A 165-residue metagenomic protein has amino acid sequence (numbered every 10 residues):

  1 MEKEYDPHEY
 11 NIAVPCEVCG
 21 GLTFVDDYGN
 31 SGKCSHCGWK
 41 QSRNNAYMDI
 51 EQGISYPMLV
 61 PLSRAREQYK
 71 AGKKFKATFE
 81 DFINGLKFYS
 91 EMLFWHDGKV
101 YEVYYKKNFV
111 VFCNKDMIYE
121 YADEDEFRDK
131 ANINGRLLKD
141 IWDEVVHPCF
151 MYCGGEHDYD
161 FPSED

Functional and structural regions predicted by a protein language model:
M1-H8, A46-F79: Short, intrinsically disordered terminal segments enriched in charged and Pro/Gly residues
M1-P7, E17-V25: Short, intrinsically disordered, charge-biased short linear motifs at domain edges
A13-V14, S31: Residues immediately within or flanking Cys/His clusters that coordinate Zn2+ in small zinc-binding modules
C16-C19, C34-C37: Short cysteine-rich clusters marking metal-coordination/redox-active sites
T23-F24, G38-Q41: Cys/His-rich microdomains that often coordinate metals
D27-K33, N45-E51: Short cysteine/histidine-rich zinc-coordinating motifs and their immediately flanking basic loops
K76-F94: Negatively charged, low-complexity tracts enriched in Asp/Glu with abundant Ser/Thr
A122-D165: Mixed-charge, Lys/Arg-enriched low-complexity segments
